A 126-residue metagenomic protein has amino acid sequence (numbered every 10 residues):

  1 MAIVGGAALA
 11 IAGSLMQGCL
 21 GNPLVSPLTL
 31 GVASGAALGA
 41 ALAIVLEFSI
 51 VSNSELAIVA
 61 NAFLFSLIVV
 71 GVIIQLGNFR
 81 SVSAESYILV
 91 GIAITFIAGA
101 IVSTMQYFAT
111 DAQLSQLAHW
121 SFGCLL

Functional and structural regions predicted by a protein language model:
M1-L126: Alpha-helical transmembrane segments in inner-membrane proteins
